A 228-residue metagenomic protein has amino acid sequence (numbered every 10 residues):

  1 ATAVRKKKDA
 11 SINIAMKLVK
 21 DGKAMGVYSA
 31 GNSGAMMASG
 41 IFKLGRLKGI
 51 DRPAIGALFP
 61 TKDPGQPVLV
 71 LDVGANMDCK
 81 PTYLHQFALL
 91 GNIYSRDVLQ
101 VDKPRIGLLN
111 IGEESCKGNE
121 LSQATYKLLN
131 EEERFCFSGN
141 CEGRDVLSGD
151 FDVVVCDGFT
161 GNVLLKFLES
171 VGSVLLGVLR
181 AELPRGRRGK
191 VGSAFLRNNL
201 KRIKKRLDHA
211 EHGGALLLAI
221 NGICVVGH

Functional and structural regions predicted by a protein language model:
A1-D9, A38, R46, D145-F151 (+1 more regions): Active-site-adjacent loop and "lid" segments of alpha/beta metabolic enzymes
A1-K23: Phosphate/nucleotide-donor binding subsite
A3-V4, A38, N119, L164-F167: Glycine/threonine-rich flexible loop motifs
K23-A24, F151: Short, high-confidence coil segments that cap the C-terminus of an alpha-helix and link into the following beta-strand
A24-A35: A short, small-residue-rich loop immediately preceding and capping a beta-strand
N32-G34, F42, I111-E114, F159-N162: Short glycine-rich anion-binding loops that position phosphate/pyrophosphate groups of nucleotides and phosphorylated
I41-Q66, V70, D150-V154, G158-H228: Glycine-rich phosphate/nucleotide-binding loop
M77-G143, D152, D157: Glycine-rich phosphate/diphosphate-binding loop of Rossmann-like nucleotide-binding domains
